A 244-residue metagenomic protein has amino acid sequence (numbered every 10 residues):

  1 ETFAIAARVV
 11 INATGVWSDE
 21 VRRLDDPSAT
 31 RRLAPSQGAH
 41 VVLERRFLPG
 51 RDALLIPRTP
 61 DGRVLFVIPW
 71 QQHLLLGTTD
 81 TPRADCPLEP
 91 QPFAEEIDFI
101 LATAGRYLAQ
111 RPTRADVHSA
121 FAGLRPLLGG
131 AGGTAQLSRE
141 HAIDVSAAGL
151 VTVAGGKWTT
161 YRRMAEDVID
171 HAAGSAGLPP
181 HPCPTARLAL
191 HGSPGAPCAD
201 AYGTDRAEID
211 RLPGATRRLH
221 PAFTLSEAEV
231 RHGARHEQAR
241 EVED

Functional and structural regions predicted by a protein language model:
T2, G38, A148-L150: Short, solvent-exposed beta-strand edge segments and adjacent coil->beta transition regions
T2, T30-L33, P182: Short, surface-exposed helix-loop/turn micro-motifs enriched in polar/charged residues
T2-V9: Core beta-strand elements of the Rossmann-like FAD/NAD(P) dinucleotide-binding domain in flavoenzyme oxidoreductases
T14-E20, P27-S28, V42-P49, P57-T59 (+2 more regions): C-terminal accessory subdomains/tails of enzymes that are appended
R32-H40: Acyl-CoA/ACP chain-elongation machinery
L65: Dinucleotide-binding Rossmann-like beta1-alpha1 core, especially the glycine-rich loop that anchors the ADP
